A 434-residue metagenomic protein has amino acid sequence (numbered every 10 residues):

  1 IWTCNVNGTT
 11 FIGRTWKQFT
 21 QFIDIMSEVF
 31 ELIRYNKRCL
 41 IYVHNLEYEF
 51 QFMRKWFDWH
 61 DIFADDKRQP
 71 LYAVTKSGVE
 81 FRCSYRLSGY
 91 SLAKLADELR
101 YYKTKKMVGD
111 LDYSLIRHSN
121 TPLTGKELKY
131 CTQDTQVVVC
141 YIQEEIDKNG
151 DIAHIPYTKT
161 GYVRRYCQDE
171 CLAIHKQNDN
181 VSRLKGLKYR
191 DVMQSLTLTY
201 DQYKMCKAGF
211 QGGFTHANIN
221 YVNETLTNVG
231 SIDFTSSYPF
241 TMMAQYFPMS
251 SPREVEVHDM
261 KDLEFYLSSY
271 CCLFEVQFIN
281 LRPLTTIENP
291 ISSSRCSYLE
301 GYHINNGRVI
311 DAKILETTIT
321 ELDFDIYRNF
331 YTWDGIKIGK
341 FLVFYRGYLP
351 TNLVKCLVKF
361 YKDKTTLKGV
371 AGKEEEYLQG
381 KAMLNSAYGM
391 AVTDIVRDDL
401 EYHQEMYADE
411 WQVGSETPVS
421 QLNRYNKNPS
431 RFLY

Functional and structural regions predicted by a protein language model:
W2-N45, F50-Y434: Conserved acidic
